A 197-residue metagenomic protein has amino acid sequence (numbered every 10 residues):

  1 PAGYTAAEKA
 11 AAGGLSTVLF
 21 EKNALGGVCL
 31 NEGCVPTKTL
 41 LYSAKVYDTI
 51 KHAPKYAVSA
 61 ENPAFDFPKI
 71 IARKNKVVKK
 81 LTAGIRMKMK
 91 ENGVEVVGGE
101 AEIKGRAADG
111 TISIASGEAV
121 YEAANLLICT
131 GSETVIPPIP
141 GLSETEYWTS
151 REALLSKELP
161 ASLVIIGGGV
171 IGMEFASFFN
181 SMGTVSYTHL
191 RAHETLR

Functional and structural regions predicted by a protein language model:
P1, K22, G168-G169: Glycine-rich Rossmann-fold phosphate-binding loop(s) that bind the pyrophosphate of adenine dinucleotide cofactors
P1-V18, F175-N180: N-terminal Rossmann-like FAD-binding beta1-loop-alpha1 element of flavoenzymes
G3, G26, T134-V135, I171-G172 (+2 more regions): Glycine-rich nucleotide phosphate-binding loop and flanking beta-alpha elements of Rossmann-like dinucleotide-binding
E8-A161, R191: Glycine-rich flavin
E158-Y187: Rossmann-like NAD(P)H-binding beta-loop-alpha module
T188-T195: Conserved small/polar residues in nucleotide/adenosyl-binding loops
